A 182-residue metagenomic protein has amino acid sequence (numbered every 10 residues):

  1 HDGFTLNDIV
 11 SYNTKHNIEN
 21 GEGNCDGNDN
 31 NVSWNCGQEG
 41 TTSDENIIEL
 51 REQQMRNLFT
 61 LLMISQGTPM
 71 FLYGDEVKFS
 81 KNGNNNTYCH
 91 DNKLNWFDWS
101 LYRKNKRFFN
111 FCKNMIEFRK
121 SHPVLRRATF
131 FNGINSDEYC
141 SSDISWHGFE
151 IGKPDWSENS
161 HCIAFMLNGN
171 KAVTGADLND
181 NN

Functional and structural regions predicted by a protein language model:
D2-N182: Active-site and adjacent substrate-binding regions of carbohydrate-active enzymes
